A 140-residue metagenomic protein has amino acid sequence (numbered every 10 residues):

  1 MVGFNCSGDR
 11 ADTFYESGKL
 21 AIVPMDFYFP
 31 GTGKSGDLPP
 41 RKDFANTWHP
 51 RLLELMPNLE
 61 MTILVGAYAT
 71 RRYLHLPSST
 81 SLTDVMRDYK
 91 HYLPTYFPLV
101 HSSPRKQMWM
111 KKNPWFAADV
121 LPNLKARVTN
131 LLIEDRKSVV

Functional and structural regions predicted by a protein language model:
M1-L131: A polyanion-binding, active-site-adjacent surface
V139-V140: Conserved small/polar residues in nucleotide/adenosyl-binding loops
